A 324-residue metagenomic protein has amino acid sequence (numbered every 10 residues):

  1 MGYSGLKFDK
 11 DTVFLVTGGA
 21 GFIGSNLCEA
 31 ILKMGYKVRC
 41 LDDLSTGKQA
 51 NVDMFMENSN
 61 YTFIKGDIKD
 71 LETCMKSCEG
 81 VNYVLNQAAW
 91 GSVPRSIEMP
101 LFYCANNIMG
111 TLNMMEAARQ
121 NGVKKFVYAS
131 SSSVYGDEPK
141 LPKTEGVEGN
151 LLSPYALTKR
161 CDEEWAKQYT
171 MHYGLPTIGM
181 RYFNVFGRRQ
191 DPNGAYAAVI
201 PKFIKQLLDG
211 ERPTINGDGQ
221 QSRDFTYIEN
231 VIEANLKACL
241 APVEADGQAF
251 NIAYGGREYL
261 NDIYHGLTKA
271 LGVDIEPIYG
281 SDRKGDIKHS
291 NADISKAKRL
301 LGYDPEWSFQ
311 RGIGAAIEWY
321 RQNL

Functional and structural regions predicted by a protein language model:
M1-V185, C239, P305-W307, A315 (+2 more regions): N-terminal Rossmann-like NAD(P)+-binding domain of SDR-like oxidoreductases, especially those catalyzing
G2-K7, L27-K33, G66-K69, L208-L324: C-terminal substrate-binding subdomain of Rossmann-fold SDR/epimerase-dehydratase oxidoreductases
N113, Q190-D191, Q221-R223: Heptad-repeat alpha-helical coiled-coil signaling segments
C161, W165, Y169, V199 (+3 more regions): Hydrophobic alpha-helix immediately C-terminal to the catalytic Tyr-X-X-X-Lys motif of short-chain
A166-Y169, M180, F203, I215 (+2 more regions): Generic structural signal for nonpolar/small residues that stabilize regular secondary structure
G187-R189, K284: Short beta-strand->alpha-helix junction loop in the catalytic core of nucleotide-activated group-transfer enzymes
P192, A198-V199: Conserved catalytic loops of nucleotide-sugar-dependent glycosyltransferases that act on lipid-linked
